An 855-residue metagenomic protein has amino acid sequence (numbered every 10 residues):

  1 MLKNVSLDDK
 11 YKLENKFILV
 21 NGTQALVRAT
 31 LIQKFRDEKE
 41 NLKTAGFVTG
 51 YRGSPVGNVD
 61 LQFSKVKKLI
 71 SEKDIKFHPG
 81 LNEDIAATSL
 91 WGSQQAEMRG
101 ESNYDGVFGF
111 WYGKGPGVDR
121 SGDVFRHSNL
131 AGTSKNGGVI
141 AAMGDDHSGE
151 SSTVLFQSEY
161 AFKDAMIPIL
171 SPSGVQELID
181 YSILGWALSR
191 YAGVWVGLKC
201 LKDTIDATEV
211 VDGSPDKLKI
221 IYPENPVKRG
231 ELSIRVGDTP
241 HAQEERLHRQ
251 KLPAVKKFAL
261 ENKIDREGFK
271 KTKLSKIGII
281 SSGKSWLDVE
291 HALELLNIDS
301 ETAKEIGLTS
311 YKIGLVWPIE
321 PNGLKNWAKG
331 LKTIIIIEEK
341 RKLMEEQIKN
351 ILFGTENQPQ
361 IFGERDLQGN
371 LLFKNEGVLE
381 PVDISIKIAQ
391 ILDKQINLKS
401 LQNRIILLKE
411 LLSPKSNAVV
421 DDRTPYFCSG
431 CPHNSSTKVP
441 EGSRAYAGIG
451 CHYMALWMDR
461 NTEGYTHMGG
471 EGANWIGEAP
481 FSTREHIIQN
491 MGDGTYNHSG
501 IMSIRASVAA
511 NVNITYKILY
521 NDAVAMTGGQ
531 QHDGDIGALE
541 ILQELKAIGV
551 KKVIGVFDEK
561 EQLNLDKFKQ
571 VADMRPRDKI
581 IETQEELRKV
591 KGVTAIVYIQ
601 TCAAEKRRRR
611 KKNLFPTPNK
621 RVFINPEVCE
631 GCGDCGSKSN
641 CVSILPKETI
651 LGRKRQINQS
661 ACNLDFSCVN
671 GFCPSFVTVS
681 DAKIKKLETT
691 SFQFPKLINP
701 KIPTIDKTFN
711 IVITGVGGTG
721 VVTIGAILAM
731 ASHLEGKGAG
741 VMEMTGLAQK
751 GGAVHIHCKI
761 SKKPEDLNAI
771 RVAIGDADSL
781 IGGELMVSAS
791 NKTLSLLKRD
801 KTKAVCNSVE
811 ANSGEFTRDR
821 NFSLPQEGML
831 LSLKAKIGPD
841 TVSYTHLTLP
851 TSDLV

Functional and structural regions predicted by a protein language model:
M1-A29, Q33-K34, P172-F427, P432 (+3 more regions): Flexible, low-complexity linker and terminal segments
M1-V175, L201-T204, T272-K273, I280 (+4 more regions): Thiamine diphosphate
N58-S64, S89-G92, R120-V124, G149-Q157 (+19 more regions): Short acidic, glycine/serine/threonine-rich loops at helix termini
Q62-I70, A292-T309, M730-G738: Short helix-loop-beta junction
V118, I536-L539, K552, T678-I713 (+2 more regions): Active-site cofactor/cluster-binding pocket
G144, H498-Q543, L734-T745, G751-V754: Catalytic or ion-translocation cores adjacent to nucleophile or general acid/base/metal-coordination motifs in diverse
D145-W195, L201, P226-T239, E485 (+3 more regions): Conserved thiamine diphosphate
